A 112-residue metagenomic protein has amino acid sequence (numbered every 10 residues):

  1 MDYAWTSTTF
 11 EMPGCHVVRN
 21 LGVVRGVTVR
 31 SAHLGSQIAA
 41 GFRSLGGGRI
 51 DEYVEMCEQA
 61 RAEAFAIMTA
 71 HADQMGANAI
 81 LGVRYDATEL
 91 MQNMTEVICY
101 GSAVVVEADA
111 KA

Functional and structural regions predicted by a protein language model:
M1, M12, M56, M68 (+2 more regions): Detector for methionine-enriched segments
M1-S36, T95-A112: N-terminal presequence-like segments and the immediate start of the first folded domain
V24, V29, Q37-R84: Short, well-ordered alpha-helical segments
Q74-E107: Surface-exposed short loop/turn segments
